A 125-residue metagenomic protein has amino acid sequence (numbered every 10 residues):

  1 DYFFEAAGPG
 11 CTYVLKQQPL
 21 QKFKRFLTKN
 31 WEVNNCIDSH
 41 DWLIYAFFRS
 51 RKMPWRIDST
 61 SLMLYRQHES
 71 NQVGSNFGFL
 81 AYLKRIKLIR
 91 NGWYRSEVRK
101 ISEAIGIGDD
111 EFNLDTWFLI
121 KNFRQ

Functional and structural regions predicted by a protein language model:
D1-E32: Flexible acidic/His/Gly-enriched loops in nucleotide-sugar-dependent glycosyltransferase catalytic domains
G8-Y13, I37-D38, Y94: Aromatic-acidic/polar surface patches that form glycan- and anion
R25-V33, S75-I89: Short, flexible, glycine-rich and Lys/Arg-enriched loop motifs at helix boundaries that contact anionic partners
V33-I44: Acidic donor-binding loop at a coil-to-helix junction in glycosyltransferase catalytic cores that engages
Y45-L64: Catalytic donor-sugar/metal-binding loop of nucleotide-sugar-dependent glycosyltransferases
D58-L80: Active-site donor/metal-binding and catalytic loop motifs of nucleotide-sugar-dependent glycosylation enzymes
A81-Q125: Terminal low-complexity segments of carbohydrate-biosynthetic enzymes
